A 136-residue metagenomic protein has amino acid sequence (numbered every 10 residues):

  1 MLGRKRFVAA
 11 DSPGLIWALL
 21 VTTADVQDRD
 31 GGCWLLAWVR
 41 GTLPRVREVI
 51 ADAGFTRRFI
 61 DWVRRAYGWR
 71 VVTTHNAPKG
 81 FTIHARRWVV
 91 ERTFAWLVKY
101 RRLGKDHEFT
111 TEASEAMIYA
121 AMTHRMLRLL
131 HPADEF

Functional and structural regions predicted by a protein language model:
M1-A66, R70, H75, A121-M122 (+2 more regions): Polybasic low-complexity intrinsically disordered regions
R57, D61-W62, Y67-G68, K79-F136: Basic, amphipathic alpha-helical segments enriched in Lys/Arg and hydrophobic/aromatic residues
